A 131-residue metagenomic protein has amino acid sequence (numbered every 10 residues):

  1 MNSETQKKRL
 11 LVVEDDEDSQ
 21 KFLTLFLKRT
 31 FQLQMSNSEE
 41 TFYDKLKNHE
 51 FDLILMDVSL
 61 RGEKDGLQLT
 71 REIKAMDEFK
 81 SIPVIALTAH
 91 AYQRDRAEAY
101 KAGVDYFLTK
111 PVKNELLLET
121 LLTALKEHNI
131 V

Functional and structural regions predicted by a protein language model:
Q6-D18, L23-T24, I54: Conserved acidic segment of CheY-like receiver
D16-M35, E39-E40: Two-component/phosphorelay signaling modules centered on CheY-like receiver
M35-L53, R61: Acidic, metal-coordinating helix/loop segments flanking the phosphotransfer/catalytic sites of two-component signaling
E50-D52, E78-P83: His-Asp phosphorelay/catalytic-motif detector in bacterial-type signaling
D57-V58, T88: Active-site residues of response regulator receiver
D65-K80: Short amphipathic alpha-helix used as the core "switch/output" element in two-component signaling
Q68, A91-Y106, E119: Alpha4 helix (beta4-alpha4-beta5 surface) of REC/receiver domains from two-component response regulators
V112-L121: C-terminal output helix
